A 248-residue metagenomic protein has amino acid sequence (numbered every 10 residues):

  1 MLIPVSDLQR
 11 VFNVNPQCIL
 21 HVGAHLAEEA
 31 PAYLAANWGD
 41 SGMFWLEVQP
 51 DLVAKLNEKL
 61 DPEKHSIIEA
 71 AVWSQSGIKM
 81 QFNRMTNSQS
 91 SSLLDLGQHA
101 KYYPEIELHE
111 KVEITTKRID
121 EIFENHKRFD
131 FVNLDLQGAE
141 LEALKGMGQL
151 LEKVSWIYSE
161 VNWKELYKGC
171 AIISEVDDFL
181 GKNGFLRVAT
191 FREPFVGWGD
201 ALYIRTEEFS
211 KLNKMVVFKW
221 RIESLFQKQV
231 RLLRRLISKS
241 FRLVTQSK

Functional and structural regions predicted by a protein language model:
M1-K248: Phosphate/nucleotide-binding beta-alpha loop and adjacent structural elements of enzyme active sites
